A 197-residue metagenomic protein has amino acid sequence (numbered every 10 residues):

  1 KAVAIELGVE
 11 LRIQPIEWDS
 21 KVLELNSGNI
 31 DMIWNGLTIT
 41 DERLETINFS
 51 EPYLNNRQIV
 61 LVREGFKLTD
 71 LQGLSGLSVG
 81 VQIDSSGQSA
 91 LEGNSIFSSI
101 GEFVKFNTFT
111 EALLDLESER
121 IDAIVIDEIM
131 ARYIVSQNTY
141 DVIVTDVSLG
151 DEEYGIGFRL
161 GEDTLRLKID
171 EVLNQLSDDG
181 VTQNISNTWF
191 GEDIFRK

Functional and structural regions predicted by a protein language model:
K1-E6, L37-T38, N56-L113, A123 (+3 more regions): Bilobed "Venus flytrap"/periplasmic-binding protein-like clamshell domains and structurally analogous long
V3, L11-I13, L25, I33 (+4 more regions): Hydrophobic packing within well-folded, soluble alpha/beta domains
I5, E10-G73, V142-I143, V147-S148: Acidic, polar ligand-binding/catalytic clefts
R12-L23, F103-L114, E152: Short helix-initiation/N-cap motifs at beta->coil->alpha
P15-E17, G28-N29, S78, R120 (+2 more regions): Conserved functional loop/turn residues at catalytic and ligand-binding sites
S20, L37-E45, S89-N94, D115-S118 (+1 more regions): A ligand-binding cleft/hinge motif common to bilobed small-molecule-binding domains
L54-V62, T110, E128-N174, G191-K197: Periplasmic-binding protein-like
S86-V104, T139-T145, N174-K197: Ligand-binding clefts/hinges and TM-proximal coupling segments of bilobed small-molecule sensing domains
